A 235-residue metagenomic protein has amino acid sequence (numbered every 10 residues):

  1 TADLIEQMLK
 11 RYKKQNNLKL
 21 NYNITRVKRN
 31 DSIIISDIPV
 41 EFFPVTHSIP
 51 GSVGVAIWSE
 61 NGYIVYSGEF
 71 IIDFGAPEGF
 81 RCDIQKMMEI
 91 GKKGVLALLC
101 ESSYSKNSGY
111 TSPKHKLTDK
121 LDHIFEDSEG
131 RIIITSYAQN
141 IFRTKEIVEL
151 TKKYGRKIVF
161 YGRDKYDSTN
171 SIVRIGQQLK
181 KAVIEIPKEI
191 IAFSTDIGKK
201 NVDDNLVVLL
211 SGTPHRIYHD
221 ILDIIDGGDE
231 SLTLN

Functional and structural regions predicted by a protein language model:
T1-N201, D220-T233: His/Asp/Glu-rich metal-coordinating catalytic cores of metallo-dependent phosphodiesterases/hydrolases acting on
N205-S211: Conserved two-lobed SF2 helicase motor
T213-Y218: Short acidic, S/G/P-rich loop/turn micro-motifs used as interaction or catalytic elements
